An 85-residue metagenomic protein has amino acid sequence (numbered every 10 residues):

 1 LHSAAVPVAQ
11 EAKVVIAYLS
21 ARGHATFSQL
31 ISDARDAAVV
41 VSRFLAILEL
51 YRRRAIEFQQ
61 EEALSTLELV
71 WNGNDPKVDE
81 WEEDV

Functional and structural regions predicted by a protein language model:
L1-V85: A charged, low-hydrophobicity C-terminal interaction/regulatory region common to genome-maintenance complexes
